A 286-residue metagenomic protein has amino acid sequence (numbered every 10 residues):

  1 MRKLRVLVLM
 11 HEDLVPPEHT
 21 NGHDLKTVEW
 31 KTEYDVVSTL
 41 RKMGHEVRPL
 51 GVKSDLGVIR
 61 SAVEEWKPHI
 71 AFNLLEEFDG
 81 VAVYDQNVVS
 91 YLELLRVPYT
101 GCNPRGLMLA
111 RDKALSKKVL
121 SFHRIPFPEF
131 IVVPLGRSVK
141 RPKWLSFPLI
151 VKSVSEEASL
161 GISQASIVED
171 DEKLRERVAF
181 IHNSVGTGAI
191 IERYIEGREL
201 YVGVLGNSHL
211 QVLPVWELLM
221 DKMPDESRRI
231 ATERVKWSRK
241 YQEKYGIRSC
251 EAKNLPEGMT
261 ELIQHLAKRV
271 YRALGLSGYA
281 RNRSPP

Functional and structural regions predicted by a protein language model:
M1-P98, P104-R105, L109-R111, F122 (+1 more regions): ATP-binding N-terminal substructure of ATP-dependent carboxylate-amine bond-forming enzymes
R2-M10, V63-E64, L107-R198, H209: Active-site nucleotide/adenylate-binding loops and adjacent lid/helix of ATP-dependent enzymes
V15-E18, E157-L160, K240-E243: Short acidic/His/Gly/Ser-rich catalytic and metal-binding motifs that mark active-site loops of diverse hydrolases
V15-P16, L56, V139, E157 (+3 more regions): Flexible, glycine-rich phosphate/dinucleotide-binding loops and adjacent beta-alpha linkers at cofactor/substrate
L92, R193, V202-V204, K268-P286: Conserved metal-phosphate-binding beta-hairpin within the catalytic cores of diverse ATP-dependent phosphoryl-transfer
V139, Y245-E261, A273-R281, P285-P286: Peripheral (often C-terminal) accessory segments that flank ATP-dependent C-N-forming ligase machineries
D171-H265: Phosphate-binding site of ATP-dependent enzymes
